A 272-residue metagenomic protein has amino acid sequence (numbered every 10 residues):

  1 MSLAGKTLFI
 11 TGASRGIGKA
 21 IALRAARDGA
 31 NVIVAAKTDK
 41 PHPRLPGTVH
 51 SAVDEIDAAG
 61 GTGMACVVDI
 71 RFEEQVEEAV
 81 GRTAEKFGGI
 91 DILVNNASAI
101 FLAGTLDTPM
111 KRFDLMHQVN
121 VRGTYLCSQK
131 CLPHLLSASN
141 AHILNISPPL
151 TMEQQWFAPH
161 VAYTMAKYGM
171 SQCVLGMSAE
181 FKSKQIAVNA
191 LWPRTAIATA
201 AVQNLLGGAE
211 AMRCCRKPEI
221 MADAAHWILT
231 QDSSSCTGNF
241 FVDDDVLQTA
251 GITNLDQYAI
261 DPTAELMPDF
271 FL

Functional and structural regions predicted by a protein language model:
S2-F87, F101, K111: Short-chain dehydrogenase/reductase
K6, G61-T62, G89-I90, L135-P149 (+2 more regions): Active-site loop of short-chain dehydrogenase/reductase
A25, G89, S171-V174, F181-P193 (+1 more regions): Conserved Rossmann-fold SDR core element
G104-T105, P109-D114: Substrate-binding pocket helix/loop in short-chain dehydrogenase/reductase
S128-Q129, L175: A short, exposed helix-loop element centered on a Lys and neighboring polar residues
L136, H142-S183, W192-I197: Catalytic loop of short-chain dehydrogenase/reductase
A190-L191, G208-L272: C-terminal helical subdomain
